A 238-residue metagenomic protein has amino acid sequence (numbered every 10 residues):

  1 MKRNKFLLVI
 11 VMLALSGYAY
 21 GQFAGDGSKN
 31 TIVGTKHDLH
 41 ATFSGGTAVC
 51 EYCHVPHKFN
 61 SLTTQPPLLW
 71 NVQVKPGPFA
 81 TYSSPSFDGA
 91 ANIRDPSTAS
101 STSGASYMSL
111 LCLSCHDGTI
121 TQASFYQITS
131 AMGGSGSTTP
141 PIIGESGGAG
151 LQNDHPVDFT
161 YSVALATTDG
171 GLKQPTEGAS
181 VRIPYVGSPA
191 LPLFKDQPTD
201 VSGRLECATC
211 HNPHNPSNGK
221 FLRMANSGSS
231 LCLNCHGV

Functional and structural regions predicted by a protein language model:
M1-L8: Bacterial N-terminal signal peptides that target proteins for export
V9-G17: Bacterial N-terminal signal peptides
G17-E51, V55-V238: C-type cytochrome heme-c attachment and multiheme electron-transfer modules
